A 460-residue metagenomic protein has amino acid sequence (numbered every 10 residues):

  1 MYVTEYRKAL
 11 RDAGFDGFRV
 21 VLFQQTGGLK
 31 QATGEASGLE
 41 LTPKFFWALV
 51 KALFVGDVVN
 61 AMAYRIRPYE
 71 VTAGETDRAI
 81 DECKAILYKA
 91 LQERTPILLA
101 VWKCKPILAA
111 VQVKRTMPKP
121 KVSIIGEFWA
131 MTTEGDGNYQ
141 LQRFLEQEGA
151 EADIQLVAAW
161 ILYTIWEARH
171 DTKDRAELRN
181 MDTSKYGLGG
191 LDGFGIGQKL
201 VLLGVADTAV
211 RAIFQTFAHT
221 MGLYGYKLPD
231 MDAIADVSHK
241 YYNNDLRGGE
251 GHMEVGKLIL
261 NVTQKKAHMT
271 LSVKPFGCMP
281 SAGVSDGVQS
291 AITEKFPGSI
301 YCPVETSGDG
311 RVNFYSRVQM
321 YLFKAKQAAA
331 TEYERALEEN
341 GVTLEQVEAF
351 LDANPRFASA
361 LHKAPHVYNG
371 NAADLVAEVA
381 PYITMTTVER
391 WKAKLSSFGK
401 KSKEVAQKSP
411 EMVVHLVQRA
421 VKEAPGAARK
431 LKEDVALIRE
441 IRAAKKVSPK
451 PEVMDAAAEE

Functional and structural regions predicted by a protein language model:
M1-E460: An N-terminal assembly and electron-transfer interface module characteristic of large anaerobic redox and radical
